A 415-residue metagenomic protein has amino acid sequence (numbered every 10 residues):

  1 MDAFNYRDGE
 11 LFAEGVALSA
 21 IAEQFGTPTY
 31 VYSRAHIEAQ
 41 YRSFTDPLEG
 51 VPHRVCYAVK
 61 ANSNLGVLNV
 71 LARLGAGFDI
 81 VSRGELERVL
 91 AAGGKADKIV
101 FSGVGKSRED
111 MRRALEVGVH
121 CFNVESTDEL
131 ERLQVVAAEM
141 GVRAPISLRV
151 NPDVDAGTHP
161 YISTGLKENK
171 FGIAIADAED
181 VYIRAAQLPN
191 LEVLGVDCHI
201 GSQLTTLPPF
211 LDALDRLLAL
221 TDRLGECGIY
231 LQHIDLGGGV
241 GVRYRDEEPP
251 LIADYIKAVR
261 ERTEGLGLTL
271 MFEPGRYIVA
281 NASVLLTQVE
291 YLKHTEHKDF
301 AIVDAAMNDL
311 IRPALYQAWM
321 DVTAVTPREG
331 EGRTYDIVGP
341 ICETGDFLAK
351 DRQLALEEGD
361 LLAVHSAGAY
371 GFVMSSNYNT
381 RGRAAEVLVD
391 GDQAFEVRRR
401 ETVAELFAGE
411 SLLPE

Functional and structural regions predicted by a protein language model:
M1-A144, L188-E192, A219-D222, E226 (+1 more regions): A charged N-terminal "starter" segment
A17, S33-H36, Q40, F44 (+18 more regions): General structural feature for long, well-ordered alpha-helical segments within catalytic domains of soluble enzymes
I37, K60, S82, A114 (+7 more regions): Conserved, mostly hydrophobic/aromatic
C56, P145, H233, T269 (+1 more regions): Hydrophobic "anchor" residues on beta-strands that sit immediately upstream of conserved functional sites
A58-N64, V81-G84, V104-K106, E125-T127 (+8 more regions): Active-site beta-loop-alpha junctions enriched in small/polar residues
F78-D79, I99, F122, V196 (+3 more regions): Hydrophobic residues within beta-strands of alpha/beta enzymes
V136, P152-Y291, L348, Q353-L354 (+2 more regions): Active-site loop/helix belt of alpha/beta enzymes
A258, G267-E415: Charged (often Lys/Glu-rich) extended helix/loop segments that serve as interaction or gating elements
